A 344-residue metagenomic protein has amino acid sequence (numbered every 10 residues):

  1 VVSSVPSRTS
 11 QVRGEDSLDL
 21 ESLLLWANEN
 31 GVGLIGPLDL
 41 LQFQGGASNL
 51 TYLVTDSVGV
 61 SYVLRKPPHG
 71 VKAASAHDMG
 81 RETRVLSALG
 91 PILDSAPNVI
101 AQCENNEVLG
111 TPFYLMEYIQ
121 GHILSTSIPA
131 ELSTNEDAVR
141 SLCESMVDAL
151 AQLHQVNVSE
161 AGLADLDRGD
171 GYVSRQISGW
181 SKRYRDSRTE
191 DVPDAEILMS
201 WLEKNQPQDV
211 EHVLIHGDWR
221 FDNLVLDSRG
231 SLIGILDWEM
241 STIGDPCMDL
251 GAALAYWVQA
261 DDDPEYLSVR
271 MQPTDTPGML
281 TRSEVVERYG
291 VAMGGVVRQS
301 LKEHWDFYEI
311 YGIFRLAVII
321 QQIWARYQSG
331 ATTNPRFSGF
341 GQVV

Functional and structural regions predicted by a protein language model:
V2-L34: Juxta-kinase regulatory segment immediately upstream of eukaryotic protein kinase catalytic domains
R8-G14, D186, Y266-L280, E284-L301 (+1 more regions): ATP/Mg2+ or Mg2+-diphosphate-binding catalytic cores that bind nucleotide phosphates or diphosphates via glycine-rich
P37-L214, D227-G230: ATP-binding pocket architecture of kinase catalytic cores
G90, H154-V158, L236, L254 (+2 more regions): Protein kinase-like catalytic domain
D167-R168, V297-Y311: All-alpha amphipathic helical-bundle segments outside canonical DNA-binding/catalytic cores that form hydrophobic
L214-H216, F221: Catalytic-loop of the protein kinase fold
V225-Y256, D261: Catalytic activation segment of kinase domains across protein kinase-like and atypical kinase folds
